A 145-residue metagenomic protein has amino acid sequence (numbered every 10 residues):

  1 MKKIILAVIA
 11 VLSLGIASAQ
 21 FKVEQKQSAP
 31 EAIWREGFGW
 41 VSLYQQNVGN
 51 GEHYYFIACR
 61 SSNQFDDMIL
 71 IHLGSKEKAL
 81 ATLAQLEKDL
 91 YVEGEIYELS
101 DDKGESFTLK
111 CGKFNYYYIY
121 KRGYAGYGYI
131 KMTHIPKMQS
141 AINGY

Functional and structural regions predicted by a protein language model:
I4-L14: Sec-dependent N-terminal signal peptides
A19-Y145: Positively charged, low-complexity terminal tracts and the immediately adjacent first secondary-structure elements
